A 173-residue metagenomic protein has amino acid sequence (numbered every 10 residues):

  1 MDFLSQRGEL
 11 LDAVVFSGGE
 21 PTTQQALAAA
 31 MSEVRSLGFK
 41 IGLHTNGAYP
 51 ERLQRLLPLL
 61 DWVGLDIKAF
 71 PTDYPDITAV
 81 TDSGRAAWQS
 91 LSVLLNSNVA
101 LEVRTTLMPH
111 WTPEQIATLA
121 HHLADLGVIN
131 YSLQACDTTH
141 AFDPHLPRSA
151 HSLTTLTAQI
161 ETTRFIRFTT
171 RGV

Functional and structural regions predicted by a protein language model:
M1-A13, T22-P147: Conserved AdoMet/S-adenosylmethionine-binding subsite of the radical SAM
G19: Positively charged, Gly/Ser-enriched RNA/tRNA-binding surfaces
A87, A100-L101, T139-V173: Short acidic, glycine/proline-enriched helix-loop-strand junctions
